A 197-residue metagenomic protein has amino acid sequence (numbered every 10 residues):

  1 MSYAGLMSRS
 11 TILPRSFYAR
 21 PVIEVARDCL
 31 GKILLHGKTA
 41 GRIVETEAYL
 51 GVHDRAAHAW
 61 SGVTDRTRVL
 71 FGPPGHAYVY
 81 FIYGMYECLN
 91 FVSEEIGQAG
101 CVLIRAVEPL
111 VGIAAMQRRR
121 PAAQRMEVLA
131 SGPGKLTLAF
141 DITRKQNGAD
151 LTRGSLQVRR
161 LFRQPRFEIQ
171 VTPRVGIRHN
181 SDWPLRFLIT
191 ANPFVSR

Functional and structural regions predicted by a protein language model:
S2-R197: Conserved, well-structured core segments that form or line functional sites
